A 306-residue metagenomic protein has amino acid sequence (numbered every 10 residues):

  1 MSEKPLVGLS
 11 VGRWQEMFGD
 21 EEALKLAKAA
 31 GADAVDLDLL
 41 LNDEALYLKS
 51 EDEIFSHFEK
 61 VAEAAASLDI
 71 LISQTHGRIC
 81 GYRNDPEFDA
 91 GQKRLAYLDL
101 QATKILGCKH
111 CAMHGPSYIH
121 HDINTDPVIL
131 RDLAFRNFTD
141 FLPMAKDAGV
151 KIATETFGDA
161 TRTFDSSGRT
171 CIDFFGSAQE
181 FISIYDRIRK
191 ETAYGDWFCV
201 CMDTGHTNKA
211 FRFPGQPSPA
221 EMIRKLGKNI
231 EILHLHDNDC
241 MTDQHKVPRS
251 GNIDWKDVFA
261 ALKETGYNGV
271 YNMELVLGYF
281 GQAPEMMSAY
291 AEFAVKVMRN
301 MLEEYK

Functional and structural regions predicted by a protein language model:
M1-G8, E16-D33, A66, K93 (+4 more regions): Histidine-acidic metal/acid-base catalytic patches
S2-V11, S73-Y82, Y118-D122: N-terminal small/glycine-rich loop or linker at the start of catalytic domains across soluble metabolic enzymes
R13-Q15, L39-L41, R78-G81, S117-I119 (+4 more regions): Active-site-proximal loop/turn and secondary-structure-junction residues that shape catalytic pockets, frequently
V35-L37, S73, C111, I152 (+2 more regions): Hydrophobic residues within beta-strands of alpha/beta enzymes
D36-V61, H121: Glycine-rich, proline-tolerant flexible connector loops at the mouths of alpha/beta enzymes
N42, K49, E87, G281-Q282: Acidic/histidine-rich helix-loop elements that form or flank divalent-metal/phosphate-binding sites at the catalytic
I54-S67, N137-A145, M222-K225, D257-A261: Catalytic-core regions built around general acid/base machinery
E63-S67, R83-C199, K209: Active-site acidic/histidine proton-transfer and metal-coordination neighborhood in alpha/beta enzyme cores
